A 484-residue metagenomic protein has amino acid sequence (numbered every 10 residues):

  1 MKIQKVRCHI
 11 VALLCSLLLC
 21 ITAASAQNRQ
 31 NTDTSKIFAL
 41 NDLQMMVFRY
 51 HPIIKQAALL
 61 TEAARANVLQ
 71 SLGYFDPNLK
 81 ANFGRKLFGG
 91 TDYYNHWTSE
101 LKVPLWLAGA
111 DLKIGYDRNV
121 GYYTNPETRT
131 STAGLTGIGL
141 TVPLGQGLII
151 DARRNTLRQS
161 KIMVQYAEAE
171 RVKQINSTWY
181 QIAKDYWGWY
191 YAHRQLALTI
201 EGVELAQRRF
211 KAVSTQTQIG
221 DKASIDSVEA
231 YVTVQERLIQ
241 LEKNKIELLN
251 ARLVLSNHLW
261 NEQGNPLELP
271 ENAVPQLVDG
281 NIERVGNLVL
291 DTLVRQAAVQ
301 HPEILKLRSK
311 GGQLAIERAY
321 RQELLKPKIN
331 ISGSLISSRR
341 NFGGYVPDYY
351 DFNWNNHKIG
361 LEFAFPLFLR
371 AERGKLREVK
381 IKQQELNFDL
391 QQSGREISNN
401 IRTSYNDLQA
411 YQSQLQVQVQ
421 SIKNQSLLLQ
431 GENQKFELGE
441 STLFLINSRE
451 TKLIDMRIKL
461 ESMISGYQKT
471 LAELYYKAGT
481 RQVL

Functional and structural regions predicted by a protein language model:
K2-L13: Bacterial N-terminal signal peptides that target proteins for export
I3, E170-L293, D407, Y411 (+3 more regions): Periplasmic alpha-helical coiled-coil/stalk elements that build and connect Gram-negative outer-membrane
V11-I21: Bacterial N-terminal signal peptides
A26-H96, G145, I149-N155, Q159-K161 (+7 more regions): Bacterial Sec-pathway N-terminal export signals of envelope proteins
N28-S35, N82-V142, V274-G286, A319 (+3 more regions): Small/polar, glycine/serine/threonine/aspartate-rich low-complexity segments that form flexible
Q44, Q56-A57, T61-S71, Q174-T199 (+7 more regions): Amphipathic alpha-helical coiled-coil segments
K55-L60, L72, L107-A133, G145-E170 (+7 more regions): Sec/SRP-type N-terminal targeting helices
